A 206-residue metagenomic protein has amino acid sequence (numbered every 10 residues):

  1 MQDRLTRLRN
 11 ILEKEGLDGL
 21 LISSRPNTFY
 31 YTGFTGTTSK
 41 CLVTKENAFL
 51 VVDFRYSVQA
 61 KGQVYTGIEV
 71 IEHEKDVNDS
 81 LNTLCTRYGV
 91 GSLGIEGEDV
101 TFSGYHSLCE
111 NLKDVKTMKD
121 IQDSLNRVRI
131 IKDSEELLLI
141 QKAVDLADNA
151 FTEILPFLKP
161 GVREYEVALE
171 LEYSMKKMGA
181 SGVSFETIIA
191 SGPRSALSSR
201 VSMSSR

Functional and structural regions predicted by a protein language model:
M1-F49, V58, N78-N82, T86-G89 (+4 more regions): Terminal domain-start leader segments
D3, D76-V183, R194: Flexible, acidic/His-enriched mid-domain "rim/lid" segments that flank
G19, G182-S195: Short, basic/aromatic beta-hairpin or loop at an interaction surface
I22-S23, V51, E96, A190: Short beta-strand segments
Y30-Y31, Q59-K61, S103, L197-R200: Short helix/loop capping segments that flank catalytic or ligand/cofactor-binding pockets
V43-T44, R87, V183, S195-R206: Acidic/histidine-enriched ion/cofactor-binding microenvironments in catalytic or ligand-binding pockets
V52-V58, V100, G104-Y105: Short, polar loop motifs at secondary-structure junctions
D53-D79, T83: Compact, glycine/acidic-enriched structural inserts
